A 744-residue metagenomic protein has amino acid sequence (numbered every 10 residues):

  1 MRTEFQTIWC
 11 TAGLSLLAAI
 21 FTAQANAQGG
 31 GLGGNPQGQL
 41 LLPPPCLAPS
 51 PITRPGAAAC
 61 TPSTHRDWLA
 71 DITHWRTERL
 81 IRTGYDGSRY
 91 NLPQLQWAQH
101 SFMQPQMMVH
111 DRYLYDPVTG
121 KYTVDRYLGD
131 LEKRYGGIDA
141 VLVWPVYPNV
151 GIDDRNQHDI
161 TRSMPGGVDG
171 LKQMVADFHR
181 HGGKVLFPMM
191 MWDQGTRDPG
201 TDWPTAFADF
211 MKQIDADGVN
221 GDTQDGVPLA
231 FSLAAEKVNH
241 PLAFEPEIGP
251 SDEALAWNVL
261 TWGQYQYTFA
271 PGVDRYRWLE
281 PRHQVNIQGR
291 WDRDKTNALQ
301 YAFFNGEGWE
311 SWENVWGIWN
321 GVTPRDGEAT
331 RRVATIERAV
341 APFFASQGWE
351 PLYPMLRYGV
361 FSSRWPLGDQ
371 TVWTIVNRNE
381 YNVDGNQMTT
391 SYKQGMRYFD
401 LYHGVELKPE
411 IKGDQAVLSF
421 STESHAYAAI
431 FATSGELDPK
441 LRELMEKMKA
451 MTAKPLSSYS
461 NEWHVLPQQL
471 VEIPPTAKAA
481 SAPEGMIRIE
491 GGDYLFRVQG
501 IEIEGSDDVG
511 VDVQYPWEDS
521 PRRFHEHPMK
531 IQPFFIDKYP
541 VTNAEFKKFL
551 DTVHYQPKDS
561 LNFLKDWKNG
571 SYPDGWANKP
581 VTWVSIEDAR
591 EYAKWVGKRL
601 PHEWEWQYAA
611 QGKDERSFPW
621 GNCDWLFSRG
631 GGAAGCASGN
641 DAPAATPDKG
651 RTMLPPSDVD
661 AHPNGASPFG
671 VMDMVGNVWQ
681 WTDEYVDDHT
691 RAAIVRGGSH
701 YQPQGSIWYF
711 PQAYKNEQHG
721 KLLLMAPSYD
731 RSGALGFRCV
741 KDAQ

Functional and structural regions predicted by a protein language model:
A57, T61-L69, N239-Q387, Y392: Active-site-proximal substrate-binding groove within the catalytic cores of carbohydrate-active enzymes
S63-A70, W75-E78, T83-T119, P145-P148 (+2 more regions): An acidic-aromatic substrate-binding cleft motif
G120-R134, P199-F210: Short, acidic/polar
R126-V146, Q213-A216: Catalytic domains of carbohydrate-active enzymes, especially glycoside hydrolases
G151-N297, F303, W316-R325: Aromatic- and carboxylate-enriched substrate-binding clefts and catalytic-loop regions of carbohydrate-active enzymes
D414-K447: C-terminal beta-strand-rich structural cap/linker in extracellular carbohydrate-active enzymes
L437-W604, Q611-R616, D641, L723-Q744: Extended beta-strand/loop cores of jelly-roll/beta-sandwich
I489, Q556, L561-G720, S728-G733: Functional-site microenvironments in short loops/helix caps that host divalent-cation chemistry
